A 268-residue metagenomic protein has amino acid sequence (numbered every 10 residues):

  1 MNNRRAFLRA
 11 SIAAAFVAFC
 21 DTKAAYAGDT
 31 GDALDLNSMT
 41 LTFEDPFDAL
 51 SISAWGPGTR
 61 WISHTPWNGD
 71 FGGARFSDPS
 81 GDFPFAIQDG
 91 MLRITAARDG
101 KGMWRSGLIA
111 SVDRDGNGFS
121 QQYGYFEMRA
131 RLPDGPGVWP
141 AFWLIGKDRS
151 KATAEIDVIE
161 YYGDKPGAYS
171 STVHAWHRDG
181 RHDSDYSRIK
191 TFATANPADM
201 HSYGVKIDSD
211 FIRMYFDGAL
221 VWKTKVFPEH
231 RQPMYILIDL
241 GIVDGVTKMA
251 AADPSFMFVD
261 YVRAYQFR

Functional and structural regions predicted by a protein language model:
M1-A14: N-terminal secretory signal peptides and thylakoid transit peptides that target proteins across membranes
A10, A18, L36-S38: Generic detector of low-complexity/intrinsically disordered segments and short hydrophobic N-terminal stretches
I12-V17, Q266: Short stretches within intrinsically disordered, low-complexity N-terminal or propeptide regions
A14, A24-A25: Cleavable N-terminal signal peptides
F19-K23: Hydrophobic membrane-targeting alpha-helices
Y26-R268: GH16 jelly-roll
